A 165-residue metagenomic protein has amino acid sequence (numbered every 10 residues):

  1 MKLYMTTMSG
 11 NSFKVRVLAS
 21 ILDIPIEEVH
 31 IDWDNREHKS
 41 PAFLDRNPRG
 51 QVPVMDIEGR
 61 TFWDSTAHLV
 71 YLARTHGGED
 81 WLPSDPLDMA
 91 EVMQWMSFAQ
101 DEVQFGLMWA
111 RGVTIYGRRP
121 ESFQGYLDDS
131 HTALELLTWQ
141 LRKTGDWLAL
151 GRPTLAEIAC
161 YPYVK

Functional and structural regions predicted by a protein language model:
M1-T66, M89, E121-G125: N-terminal G-site of the GST-like fold
F43, D80-L82, W147-L148: Short clusters of hydrophobic/aromatic residues that line enzyme substrate/ligand-binding pockets
D45, P83, C160: Phosphate-coordinating loops and pocket residues in cytosolic domains that bind phosphorylated ligands
T66-R74: A basic- and aromatic-enriched beta-loop-alpha substructure that forms the phosphate/nucleotide- and DNA/RNA-contacting
H76-D80, A90-F98, E102: Helix-loop-strand module that forms the ligand-binding subsite of alpha/beta enzymes
H76-D85, Y116-F123: Short, polar/flexible loop-turn hinges at active-site or ligand-entry regions and domain interfaces
M96-K165: GST-like fold's C-terminal all-alpha helical module
